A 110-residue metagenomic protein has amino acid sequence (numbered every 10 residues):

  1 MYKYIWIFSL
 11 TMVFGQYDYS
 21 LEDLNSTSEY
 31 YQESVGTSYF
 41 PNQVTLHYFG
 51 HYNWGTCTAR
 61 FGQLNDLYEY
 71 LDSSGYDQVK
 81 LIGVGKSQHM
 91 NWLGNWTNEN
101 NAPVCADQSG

Functional and structural regions predicted by a protein language model:
M1-S9: Sec-dependent signal peptide recognition, specifically the positively charged N-region followed immediately by
T11-S38, A59: N-terminal "domain-start" segment that seeds a small globular fold
S26, H51, G110: Short, glycine/acidic-enriched loop or turn micro-motifs at the edges of active sites
S26-E29, W54, S74: Serine-centered coil/turn micro-motif
S38-P41, G75: Short, flexible hinge/linker loops that cap or flank conserved catalytic cores
P41-D66: Conserved redox-active cysteine motifs that mediate thiol-disulfide chemistry, especially di-cysteine Cys-X(1-2)-Cys
A59-G110: Conserved segment of the thioredoxin-like fold in thiol-based oxidoreductases
